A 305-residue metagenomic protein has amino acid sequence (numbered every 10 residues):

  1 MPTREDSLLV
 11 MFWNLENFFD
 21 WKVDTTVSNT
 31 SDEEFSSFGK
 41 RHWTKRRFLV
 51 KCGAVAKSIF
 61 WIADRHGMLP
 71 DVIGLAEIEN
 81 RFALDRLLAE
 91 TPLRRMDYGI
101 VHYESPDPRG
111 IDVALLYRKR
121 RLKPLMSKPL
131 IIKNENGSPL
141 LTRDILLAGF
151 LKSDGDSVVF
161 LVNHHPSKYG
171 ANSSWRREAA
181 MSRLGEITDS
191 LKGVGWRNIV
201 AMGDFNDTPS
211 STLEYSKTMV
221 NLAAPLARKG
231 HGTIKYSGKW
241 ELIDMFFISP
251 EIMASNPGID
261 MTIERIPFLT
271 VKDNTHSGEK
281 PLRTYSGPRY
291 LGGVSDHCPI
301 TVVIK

Functional and structural regions predicted by a protein language model:
M1-P2, T188-V200, N206-K305: Metal-dependent phosphoester-hydrolase catalytic domains
M1-T91, V101-P106, I111, N274-E279 (+1 more regions): N-terminal, active-site-proximal structural segment of metallo-dependent hydrolase catalytic domains
P2-V10, F19, R120-K123, L140-S167 (+1 more regions): Beta-strand-turn-beta hairpins that frame and shape the catalytic cleft of phosphate-ester-processing enzymes
V10-L15, K51, I59-L84, L116 (+5 more regions): Active-site beta-strand/loop signature of hydrolases that rely on acidic residues for catalysis
L15-F18, I78-F82, S105-R109, R121-L122 (+5 more regions): Solvent-exposed loop/turn segments at secondary-structure junctions within structured extracellular/periplasmic domains
S37-F48, L69-L75, H102-Y103, E135 (+6 more regions): Second-shell loop/turn segments in exported
V72-S157: Structured beta-strand-rich core segments of catalytic domains in phosphoester-bond hydrolases
H102, L146, F150-G230: Extracytoplasmic, non-cytosolic globular domains
